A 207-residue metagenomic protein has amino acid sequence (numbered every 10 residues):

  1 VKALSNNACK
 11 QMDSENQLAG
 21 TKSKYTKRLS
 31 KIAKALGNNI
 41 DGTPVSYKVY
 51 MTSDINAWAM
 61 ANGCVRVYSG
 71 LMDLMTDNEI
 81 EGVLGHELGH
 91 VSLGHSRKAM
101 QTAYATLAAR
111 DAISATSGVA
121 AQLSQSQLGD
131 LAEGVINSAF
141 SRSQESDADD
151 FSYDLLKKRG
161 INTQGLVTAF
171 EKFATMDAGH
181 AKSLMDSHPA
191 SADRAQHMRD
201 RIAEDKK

Functional and structural regions predicted by a protein language model:
V1-K207: A Zn2+-metalloprotease active-site environment signal
